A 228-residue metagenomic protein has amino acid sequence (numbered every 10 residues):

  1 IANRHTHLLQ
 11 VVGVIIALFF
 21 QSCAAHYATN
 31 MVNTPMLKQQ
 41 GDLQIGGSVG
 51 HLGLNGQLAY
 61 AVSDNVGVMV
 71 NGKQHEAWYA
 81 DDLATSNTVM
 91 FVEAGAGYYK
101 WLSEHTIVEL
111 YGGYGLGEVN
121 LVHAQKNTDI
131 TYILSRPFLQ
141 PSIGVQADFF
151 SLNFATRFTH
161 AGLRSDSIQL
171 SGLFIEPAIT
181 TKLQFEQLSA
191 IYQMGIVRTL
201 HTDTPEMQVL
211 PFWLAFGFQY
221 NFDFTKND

Functional and structural regions predicted by a protein language model:
I1-C23: Sec-dependent bacterial lipoprotein signal peptides
Q10-V14, G95, F216: Detector for intrinsically disordered, low-structure N-terminal pre-sequences
C23-W78, D82, D223: Short glycine/proline- and aromatic-enriched beta-strand/turn motifs that initiate or cap beta-hairpins
N30-V32, K100, G115-D228: Outer-membrane beta-barrel transmembrane domain signature
L37-I45, L54, D64-V66, E104-L110 (+4 more regions): Outer-envelope beta-barrel architecture signal
V49-A61, V92-W101, L139-P141, P177-K182: Generic detector of contiguous secondary-structure segments
E76-E118: Ligand-binding grooves and catalytic loops that recognize ribose/phosphate and carbohydrate rings, and esterified lipid
